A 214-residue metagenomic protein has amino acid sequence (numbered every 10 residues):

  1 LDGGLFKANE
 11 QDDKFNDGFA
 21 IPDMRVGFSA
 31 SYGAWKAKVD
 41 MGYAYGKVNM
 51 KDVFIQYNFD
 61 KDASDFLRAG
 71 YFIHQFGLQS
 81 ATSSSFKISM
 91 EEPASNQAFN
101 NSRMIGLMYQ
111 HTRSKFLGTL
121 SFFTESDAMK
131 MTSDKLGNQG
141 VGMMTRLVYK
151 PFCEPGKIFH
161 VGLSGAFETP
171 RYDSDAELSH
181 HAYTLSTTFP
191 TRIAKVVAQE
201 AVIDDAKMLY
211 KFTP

Functional and structural regions predicted by a protein language model:
L1-A128, T132-R171: Outer membrane beta-barrel
Q139-P214: Surface-exposed beta-loop-beta
